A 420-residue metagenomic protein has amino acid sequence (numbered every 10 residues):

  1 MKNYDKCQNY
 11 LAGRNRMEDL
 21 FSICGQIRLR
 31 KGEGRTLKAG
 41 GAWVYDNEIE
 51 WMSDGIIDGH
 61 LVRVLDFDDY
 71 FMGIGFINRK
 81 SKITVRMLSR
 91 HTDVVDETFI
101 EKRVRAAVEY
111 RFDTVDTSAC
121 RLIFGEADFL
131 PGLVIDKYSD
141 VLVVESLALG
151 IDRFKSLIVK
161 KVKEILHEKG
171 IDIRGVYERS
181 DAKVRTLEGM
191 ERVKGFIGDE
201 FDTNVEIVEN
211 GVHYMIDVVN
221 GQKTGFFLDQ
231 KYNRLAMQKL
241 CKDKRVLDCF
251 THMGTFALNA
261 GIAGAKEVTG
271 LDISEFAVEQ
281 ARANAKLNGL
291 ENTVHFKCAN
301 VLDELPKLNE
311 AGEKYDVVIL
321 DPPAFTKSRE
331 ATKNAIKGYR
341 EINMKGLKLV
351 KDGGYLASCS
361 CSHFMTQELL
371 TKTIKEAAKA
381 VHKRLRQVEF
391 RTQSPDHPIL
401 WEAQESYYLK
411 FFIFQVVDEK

Functional and structural regions predicted by a protein language model:
M1-S139: Non-catalytic accessory regions of SAM-dependent methyltransferases
K80-S81, G150-D152, Q222-K223: Short, surface-exposed beta-strand-loop junctions and turns on beta-sheet-rich folds
R86-V95, V143-K155: Short histidine-centered catalytic/ligand-binding loop motif
T98, K102, A106-T114, H167-E188 (+1 more regions): A short, charged
I123-D136, K155-F226: Non-catalytic substrate-recognition/targeting regions of SAM-dependent transferases
G195-K420: Rossmann-like S-adenosyl-L-methionine
